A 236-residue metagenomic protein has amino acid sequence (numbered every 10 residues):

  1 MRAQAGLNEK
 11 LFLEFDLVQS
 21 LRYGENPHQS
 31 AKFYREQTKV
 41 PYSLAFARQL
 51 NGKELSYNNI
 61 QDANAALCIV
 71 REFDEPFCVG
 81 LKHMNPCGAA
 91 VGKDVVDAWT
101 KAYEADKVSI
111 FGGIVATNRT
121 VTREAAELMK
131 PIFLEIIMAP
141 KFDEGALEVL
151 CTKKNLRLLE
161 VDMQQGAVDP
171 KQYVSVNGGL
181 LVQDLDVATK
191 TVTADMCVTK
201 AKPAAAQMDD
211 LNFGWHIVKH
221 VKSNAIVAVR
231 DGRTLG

Functional and structural regions predicted by a protein language model:
M1-D186, Q207-A225: Active-site loops and adjacent core secondary-structure elements that bind or stabilize anionic groups
F46-L50, D195-V198, R233-G236: Short, flexible active-site loops
T191, M196-A206: Active-site/ligand-binding-proximal alpha/beta "capping" segment
N224-G236: Conserved structured catalytic cores and adjacent interaction surfaces of nucleotide-binding/hydrolyzing enzymes
